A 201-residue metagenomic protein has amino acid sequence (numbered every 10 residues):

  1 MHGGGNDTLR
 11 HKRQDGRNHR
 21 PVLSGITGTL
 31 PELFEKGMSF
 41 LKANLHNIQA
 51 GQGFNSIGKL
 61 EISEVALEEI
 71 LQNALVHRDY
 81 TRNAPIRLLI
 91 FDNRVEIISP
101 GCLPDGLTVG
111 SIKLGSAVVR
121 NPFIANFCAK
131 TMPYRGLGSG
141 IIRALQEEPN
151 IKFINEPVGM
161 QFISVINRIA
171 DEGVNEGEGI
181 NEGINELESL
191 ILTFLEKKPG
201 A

Functional and structural regions predicted by a protein language model:
M1-A201: C-terminal regulatory or interaction extensions
